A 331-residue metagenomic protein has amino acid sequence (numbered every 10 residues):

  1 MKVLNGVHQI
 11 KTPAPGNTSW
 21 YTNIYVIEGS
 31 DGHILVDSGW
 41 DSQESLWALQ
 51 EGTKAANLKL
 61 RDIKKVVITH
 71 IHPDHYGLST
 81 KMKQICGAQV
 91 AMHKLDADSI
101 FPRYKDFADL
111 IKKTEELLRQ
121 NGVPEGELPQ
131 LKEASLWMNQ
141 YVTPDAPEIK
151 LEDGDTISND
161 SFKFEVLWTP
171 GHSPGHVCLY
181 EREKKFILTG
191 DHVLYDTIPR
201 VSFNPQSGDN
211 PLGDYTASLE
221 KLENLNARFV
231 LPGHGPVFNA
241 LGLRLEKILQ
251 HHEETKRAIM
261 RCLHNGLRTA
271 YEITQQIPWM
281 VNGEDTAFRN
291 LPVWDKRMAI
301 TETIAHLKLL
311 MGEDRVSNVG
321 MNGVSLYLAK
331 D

Functional and structural regions predicted by a protein language model:
M1-A56, A88, L179-Y195: Conserved beta-strand hairpin/beta-sheet module of binuclear metal-dependent hydrolase folds, prominently
N5-T12, A134-Q140, D160-F162: Short Pro/Gly-enriched beta-strand edge/turn motifs at strand-loop
G6, I27, D37, H70 (+10 more regions): Divalent metal-coordination and catalytic microenvironments
H33, W40-S42, W137-A146, K163-K256: Metallo-beta-lactamase
D41-L46, K54-S158: Active-site HxH/HxHxD metal-binding segment of metal-dependent hydrolases
L49, Y215, T303: Aromatic/hydrophobic pocket-lining residues that form the small-molecule binding cavity in soluble enzyme cores
R261-D331: C-terminal regulatory/interaction regions
